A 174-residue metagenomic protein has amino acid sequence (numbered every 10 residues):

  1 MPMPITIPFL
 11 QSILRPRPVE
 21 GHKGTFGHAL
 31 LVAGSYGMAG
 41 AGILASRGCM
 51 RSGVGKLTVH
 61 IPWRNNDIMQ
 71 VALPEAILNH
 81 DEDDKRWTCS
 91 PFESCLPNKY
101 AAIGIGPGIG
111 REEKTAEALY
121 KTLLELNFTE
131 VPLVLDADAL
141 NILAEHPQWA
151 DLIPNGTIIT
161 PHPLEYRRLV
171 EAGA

Functional and structural regions predicted by a protein language model:
M1-V134, N141-I159, P163-A174: Small-residue (G/A/S/T)-rich helix-start motifs and N-terminal tracts that mark the onset
